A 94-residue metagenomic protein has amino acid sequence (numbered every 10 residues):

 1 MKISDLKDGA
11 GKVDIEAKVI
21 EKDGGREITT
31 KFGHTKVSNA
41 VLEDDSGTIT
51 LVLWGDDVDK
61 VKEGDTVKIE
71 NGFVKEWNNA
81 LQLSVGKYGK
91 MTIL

Functional and structural regions predicted by a protein language model:
I3-E16: Short, glycine/small-residue-enriched coil/turn segments at secondary-structure junctions
D5, V19-E21, D44, F73-E76: A residue-level detector for short acidic-glycine micro-motifs
K7, K31-F32, L42: Short secondary-structure boundary/capping segments within folded domains
A10-K12, T35, D44: Short, surface-exposed loop/turn motifs at beta-strand boundaries within globular domains
V13-I15, V19, V67-K68: Hydrophobic core residues within well-ordered beta-strands of beta-rich domains
D23-G33, I49-T50, D56-L94: OB-fold single-stranded nucleic acid-binding module
S38-T50: Short, basic/aromatic beta-hairpin or loop at an interaction surface
